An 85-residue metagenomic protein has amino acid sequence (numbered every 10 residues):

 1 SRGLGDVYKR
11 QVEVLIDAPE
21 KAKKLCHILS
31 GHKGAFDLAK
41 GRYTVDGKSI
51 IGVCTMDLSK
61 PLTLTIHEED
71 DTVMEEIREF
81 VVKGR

Functional and structural regions predicted by a protein language model:
S1-Y8: Short, small-residue-biased leader/transition segments that mark boundaries at the very start of proteins
G5, S49-G52, V81: A short, sequence-level motif marking secondary-structure junctions
K9-L15: Short glycine-/aliphatic-rich beta-strand segments at the starts of folded cytosolic domains
V12, G34-F36, L62: Conserved beta-strand core positions
P19-A35, Y43-L58, E75: Amphipathic alpha-helical interaction surfaces in cytosolic regulatory modules
G41-Y43, E69: Short, ordered loop/turn segments at secondary-structure junctions
T55-R85: C-terminal structural segments of small proteins and small subunits
